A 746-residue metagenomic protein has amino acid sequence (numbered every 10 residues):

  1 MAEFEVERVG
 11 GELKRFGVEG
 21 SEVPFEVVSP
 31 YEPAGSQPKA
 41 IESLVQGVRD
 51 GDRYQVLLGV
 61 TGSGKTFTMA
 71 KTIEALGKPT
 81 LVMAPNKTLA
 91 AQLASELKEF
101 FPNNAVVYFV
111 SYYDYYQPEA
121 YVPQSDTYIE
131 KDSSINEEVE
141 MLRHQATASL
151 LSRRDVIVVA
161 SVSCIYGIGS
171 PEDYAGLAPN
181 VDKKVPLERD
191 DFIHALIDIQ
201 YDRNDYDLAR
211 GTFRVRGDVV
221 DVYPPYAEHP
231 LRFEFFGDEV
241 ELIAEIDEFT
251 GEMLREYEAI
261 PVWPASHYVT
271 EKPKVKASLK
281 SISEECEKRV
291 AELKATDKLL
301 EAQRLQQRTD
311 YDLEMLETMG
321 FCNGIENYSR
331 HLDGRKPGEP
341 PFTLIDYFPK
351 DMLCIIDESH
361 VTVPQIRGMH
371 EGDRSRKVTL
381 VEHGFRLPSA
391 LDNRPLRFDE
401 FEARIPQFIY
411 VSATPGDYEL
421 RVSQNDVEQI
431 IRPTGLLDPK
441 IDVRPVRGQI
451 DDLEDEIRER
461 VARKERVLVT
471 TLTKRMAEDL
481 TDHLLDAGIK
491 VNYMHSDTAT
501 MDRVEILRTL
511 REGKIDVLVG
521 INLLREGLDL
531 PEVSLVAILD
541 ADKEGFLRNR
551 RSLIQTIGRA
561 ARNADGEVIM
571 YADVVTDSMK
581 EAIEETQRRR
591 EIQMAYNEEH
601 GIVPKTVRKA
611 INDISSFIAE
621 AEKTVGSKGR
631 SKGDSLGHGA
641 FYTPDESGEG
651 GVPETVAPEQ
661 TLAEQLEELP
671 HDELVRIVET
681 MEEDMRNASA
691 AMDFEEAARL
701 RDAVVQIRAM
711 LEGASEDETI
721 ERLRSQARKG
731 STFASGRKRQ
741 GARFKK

Functional and structural regions predicted by a protein language model:
R8-L58: Conserved pre-motif I regulatory segment
L13, F109-V158, V162-D452, E456-A462 (+4 more regions): N-terminal cationic and glycine-rich segments that engage phosphates or anionic surfaces
R49-V56, G77-P79, R154-V156, E465-R466: Pre-Walker A (Motif I) flank of P-loop NTPase domains
D50-I73: Walker A/P-loop
S63, T88, L523: ATP-binding Walker
A75-E99, A105-D114, L472-R475: Conserved Walker A/P-loop ATP-binding site and its immediately adjacent core in helicase/helicase-like ATPase domains
P171-G176, T471-M501, Q706, M710: Conserved helicase motor "Helicase C" RecA-like lobe of SF1/SF2 P-loop NTPases
E478-D479, N492, T498-I521: Conserved helicase ATPase core of P-loop NTP-dependent helicases/translocases
